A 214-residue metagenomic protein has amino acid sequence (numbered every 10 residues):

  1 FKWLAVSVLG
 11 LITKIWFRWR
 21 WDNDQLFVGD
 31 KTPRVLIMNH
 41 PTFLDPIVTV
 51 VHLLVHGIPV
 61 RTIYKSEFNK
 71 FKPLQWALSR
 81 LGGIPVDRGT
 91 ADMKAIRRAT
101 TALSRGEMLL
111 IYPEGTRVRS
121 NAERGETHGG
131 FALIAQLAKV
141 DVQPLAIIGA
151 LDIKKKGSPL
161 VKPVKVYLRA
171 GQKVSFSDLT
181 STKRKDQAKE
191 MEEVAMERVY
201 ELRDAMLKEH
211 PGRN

Functional and structural regions predicted by a protein language model:
F1-N23, K72-L81: A transmembrane-helix-recognition feature enriched in membrane-embedded lipid enzymes and envelope glyco-/phospholipid
S7, V48, K72-P73, R97-R98 (+1 more regions): Short Gly/charged-rich anion-binding patches and loops
L9, R80-V86, G115-R117: Short, basic, glycine/proline-bearing loop/turn elements
L11-F17, P85-G89, S120-A122: Short, flexible loop segments at the rims of nucleotide/cofactor-binding pockets, characterized by
I12-K14, L53-V55, L78, A102 (+1 more regions): A generic structural signal for well-ordered alpha-helical segments
N23, N39, Y64-K65, G82 (+2 more regions): A secondary-structure boundary/capping signal
V28, K94-N214: Non-catalytic C-terminal accessory region of glycerolipid acyltransferases and related lyso-lipid remodeling enzymes
V28-T90: Catalytic core of membrane glycerolipid acyltransferases/transacylases, capturing the structured, soluble-facing
